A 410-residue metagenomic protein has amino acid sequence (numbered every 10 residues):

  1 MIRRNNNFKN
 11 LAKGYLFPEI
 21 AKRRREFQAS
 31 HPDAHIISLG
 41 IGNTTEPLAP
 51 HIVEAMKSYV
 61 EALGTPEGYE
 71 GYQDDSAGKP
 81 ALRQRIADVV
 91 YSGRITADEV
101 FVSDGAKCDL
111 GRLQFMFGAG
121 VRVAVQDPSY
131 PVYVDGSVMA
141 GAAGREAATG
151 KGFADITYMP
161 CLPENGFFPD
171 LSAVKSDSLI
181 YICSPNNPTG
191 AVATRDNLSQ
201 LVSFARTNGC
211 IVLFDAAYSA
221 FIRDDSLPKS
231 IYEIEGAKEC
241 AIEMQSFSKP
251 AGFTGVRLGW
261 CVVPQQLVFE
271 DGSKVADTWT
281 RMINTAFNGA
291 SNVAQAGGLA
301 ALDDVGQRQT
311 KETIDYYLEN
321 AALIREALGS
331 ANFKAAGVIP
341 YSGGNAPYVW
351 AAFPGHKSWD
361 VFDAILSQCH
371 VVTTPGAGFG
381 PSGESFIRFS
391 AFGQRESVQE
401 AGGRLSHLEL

Functional and structural regions predicted by a protein language model:
I2-G105, R112, A301-Q307, L410: N-terminal small-domain helix-loop-helix segment of the aminotransferase-like
H31, A140, T207-N208, C369: Helix C-cap/helix->beta junction micro-motif
E61-A62, P66-A205, S219-K238, I242: Conserved core of the PLP fold type I
R94, A124, D360, A364-T373 (+1 more regions): PLP-dependent enzyme catalytic core of the Aspartate aminotransferase-like
E233-D277: Active-site PLP attachment segment
S273-A290, A294, A301-E326: Structural signature of PLP-dependent enzymes
Q295, L299, I314-R325, G337-A352 (+1 more regions): Conserved glycine-rich beta-strand-loop-beta hairpin in the small C-terminal domain of fold type I
